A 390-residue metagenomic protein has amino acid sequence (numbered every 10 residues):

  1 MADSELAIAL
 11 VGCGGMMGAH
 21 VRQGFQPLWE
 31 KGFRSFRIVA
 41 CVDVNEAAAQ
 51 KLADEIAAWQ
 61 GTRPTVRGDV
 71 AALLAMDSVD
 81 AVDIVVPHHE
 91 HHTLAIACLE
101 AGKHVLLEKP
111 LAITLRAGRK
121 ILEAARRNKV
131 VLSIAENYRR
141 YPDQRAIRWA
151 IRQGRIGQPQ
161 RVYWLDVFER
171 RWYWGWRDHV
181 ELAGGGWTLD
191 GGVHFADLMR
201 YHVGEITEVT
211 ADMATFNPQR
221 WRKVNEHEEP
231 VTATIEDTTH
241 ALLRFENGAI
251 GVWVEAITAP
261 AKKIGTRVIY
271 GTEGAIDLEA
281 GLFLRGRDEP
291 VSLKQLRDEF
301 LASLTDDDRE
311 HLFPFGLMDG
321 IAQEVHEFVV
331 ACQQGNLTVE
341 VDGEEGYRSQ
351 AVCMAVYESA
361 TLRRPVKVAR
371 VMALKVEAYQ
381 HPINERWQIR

Functional and structural regions predicted by a protein language model:
M1-W59: N-terminal Rossmann-like dinucleotide-binding module
A2, A81, P87-R139, G154: Beta-strand-loop-alpha-helix segment that lines the small-molecule cofactor/substrate pocket of alpha/beta enzymes
M16, V44-A47, P314-V325, V341: Active-site loop of classical SDR/Rossmann-like NAD(P)-dependent oxidoreductases, centered on the catalytic Tyr-X3-Lys
M16-M17, Y138-A233, R363: Predominantly a Rossmann-like dinucleotide-binding segment in NAD(P)-dependent oxidoreductases
R34-A40, A331-R348: Glycine- and charged-residue-rich phosphate/anionic-cofactor binding loop of Rossmann-like
F36-I38, V79, P159, I206: Core-facing hydrophobic residues within beta-strands of well-ordered domains
R63-V70: Conserved SAM-binding strand-loop segment of SAM-dependent methyltransferases
D197-P290, A322-T338, C353-V356, A369-R390: Contiguous beta-strand/loop segments that form the cofactor/metal-binding neighborhood of enzyme cores
